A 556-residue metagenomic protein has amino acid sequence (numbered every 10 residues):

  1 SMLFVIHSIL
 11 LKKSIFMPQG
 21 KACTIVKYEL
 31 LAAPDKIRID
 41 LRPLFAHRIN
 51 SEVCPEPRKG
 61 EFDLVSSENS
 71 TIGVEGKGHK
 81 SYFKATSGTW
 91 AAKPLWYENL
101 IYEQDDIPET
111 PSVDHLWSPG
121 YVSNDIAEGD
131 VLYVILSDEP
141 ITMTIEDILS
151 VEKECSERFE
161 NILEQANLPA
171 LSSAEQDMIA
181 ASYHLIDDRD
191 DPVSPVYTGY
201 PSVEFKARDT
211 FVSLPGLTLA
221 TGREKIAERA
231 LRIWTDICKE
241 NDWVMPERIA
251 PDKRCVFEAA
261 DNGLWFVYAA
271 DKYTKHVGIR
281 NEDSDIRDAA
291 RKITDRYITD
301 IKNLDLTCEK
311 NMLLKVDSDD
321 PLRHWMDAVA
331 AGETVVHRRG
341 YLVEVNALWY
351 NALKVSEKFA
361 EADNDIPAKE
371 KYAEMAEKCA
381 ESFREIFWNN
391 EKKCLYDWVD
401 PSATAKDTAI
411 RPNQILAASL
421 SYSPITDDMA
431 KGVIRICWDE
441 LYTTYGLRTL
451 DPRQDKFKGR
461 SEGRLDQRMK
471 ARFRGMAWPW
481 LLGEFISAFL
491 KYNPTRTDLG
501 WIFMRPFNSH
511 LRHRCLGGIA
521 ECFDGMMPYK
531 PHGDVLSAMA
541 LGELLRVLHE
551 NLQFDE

Functional and structural regions predicted by a protein language model:
S1-Q19, L100-E103, T110: Extended, loop-rich substrate-binding clefts of extracytoplasmic carbohydrate-active enzymes
K21-C23, E29, A33-E204, R280-N281 (+4 more regions): Acidic/polar, glycine-enriched structural segments that form the non-catalytic walls/loops of the carbohydrate-binding
A32-A33, C54-P57, I126-E128, E204-T210 (+6 more regions): Aromatic-rich carbohydrate-recognition surfaces in CAZymes
D40, D147-L163, A170, A174-M178 (+5 more regions): Extended, well-ordered alpha-helical scaffold segments
W117-S123, V193-F211, A250-G263, A331-A347 (+4 more regions): Solvent-exposed loop and edge beta-strand segments that line ligand/cofactor-binding and catalytic clefts
Q176, M245, I298, K302-E309 (+2 more regions): Catalytic cores of carbohydrate-active enzymes
A180-D191, R232-E240, S509-L516: Glycine-rich, acidic and aromatic/proline-enriched surface loops and short helix-turn segments that act as binding
D319-H337: A short, charged helix-loop
